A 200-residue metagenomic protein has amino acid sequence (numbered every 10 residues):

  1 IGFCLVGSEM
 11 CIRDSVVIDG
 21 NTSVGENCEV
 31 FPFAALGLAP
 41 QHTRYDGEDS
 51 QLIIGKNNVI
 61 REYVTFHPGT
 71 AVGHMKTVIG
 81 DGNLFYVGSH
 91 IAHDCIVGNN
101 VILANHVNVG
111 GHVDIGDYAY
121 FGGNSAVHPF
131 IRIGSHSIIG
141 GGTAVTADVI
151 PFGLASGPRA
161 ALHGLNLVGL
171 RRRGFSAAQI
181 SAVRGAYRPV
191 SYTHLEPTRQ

Functional and structural regions predicted by a protein language model:
I1, H74, L170: Short, flexible active-site loop motifs that bind/organize anionic cofactors or intermediates
I1-G7, I12, H194-Q200: Single conserved hydrophobic/aromatic residue that forms the stacking wall/gate of nucleotide- or nucleobase-binding
S8-A161: Structural signal for interior beta-strand "rungs" in well-ordered beta-sheet cores of soluble enzyme domains
L154, G169-G174, R184-R188: A ubiquitous short alpha-helical element
R159-A177: SDR active-site lid
A178, A182, A186-L195, R199: An accessory alpha-helical subdomain
